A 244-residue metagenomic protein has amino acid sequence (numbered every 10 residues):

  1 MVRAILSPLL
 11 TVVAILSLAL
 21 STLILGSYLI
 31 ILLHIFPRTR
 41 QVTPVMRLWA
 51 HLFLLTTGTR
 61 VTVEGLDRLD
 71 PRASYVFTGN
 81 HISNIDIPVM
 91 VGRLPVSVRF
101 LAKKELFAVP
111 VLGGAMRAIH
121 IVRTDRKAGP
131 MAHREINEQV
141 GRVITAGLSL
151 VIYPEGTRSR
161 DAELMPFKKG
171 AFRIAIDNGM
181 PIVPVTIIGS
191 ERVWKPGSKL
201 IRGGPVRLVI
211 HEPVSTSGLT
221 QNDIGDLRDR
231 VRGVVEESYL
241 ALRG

Functional and structural regions predicted by a protein language model:
M1-H34, R40, P44, D67-D70 (+1 more regions): Membrane-interfacial terminal anchoring regions of lipid-handling membrane enzymes
I5, H133-G244: Non-catalytic C-terminal accessory region of glycerolipid acyltransferases and related lyso-lipid remodeling enzymes
L25-L48, L54-T57, D70-G129: Catalytic core of membrane glycerolipid acyltransferases/transacylases, capturing the structured, soluble-facing
F53-L54, M116, V143, A175: A generic structural signal for well-ordered alpha-helical segments
T57-T59, V63-G65: Membrane-helix interfacial anchor on the cytosolic side
V63, F77, F100, L208-I210: Generic preference for hydrophobic
E64, L101-K103, D125-R126, P154 (+1 more regions): Thr-Gly-centered strand-to-loop micro-motif
